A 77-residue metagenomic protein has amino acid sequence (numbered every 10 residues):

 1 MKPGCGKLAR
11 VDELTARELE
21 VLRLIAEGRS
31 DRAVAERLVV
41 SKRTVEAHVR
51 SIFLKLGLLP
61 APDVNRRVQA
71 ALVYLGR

Functional and structural regions predicted by a protein language model:
M1-R50, L72, G76: Helix-turn-helix DNA-binding segment
L54-R77: Basic, Lys/Arg-enriched C-terminal extension of HTH/homeodomain DNA-binding domains
